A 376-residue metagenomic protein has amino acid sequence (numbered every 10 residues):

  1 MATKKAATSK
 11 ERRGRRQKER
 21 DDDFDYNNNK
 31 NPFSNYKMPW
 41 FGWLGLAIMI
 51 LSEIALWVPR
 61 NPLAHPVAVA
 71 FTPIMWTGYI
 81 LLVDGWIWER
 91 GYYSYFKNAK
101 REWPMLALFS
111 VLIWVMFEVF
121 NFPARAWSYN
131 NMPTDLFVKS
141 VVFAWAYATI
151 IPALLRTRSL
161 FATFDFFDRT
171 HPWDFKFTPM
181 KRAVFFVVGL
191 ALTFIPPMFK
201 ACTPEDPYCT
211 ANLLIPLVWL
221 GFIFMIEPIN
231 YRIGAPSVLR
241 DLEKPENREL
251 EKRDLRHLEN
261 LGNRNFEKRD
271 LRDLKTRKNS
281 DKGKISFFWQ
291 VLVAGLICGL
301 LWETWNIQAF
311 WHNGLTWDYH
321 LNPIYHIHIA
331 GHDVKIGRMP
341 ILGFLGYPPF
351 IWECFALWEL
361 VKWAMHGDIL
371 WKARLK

Functional and structural regions predicted by a protein language model:
A2-D21: Short Lys/Arg-rich cationic patches that frequently serve as NLS/NoLS or arginine-rich RNA/DNA-binding motifs
D22-N247, D273-K376: Aromatic-rich, lipid-facing transmembrane alpha helices and their immediate juxtamembrane interface loops in integral
P245-L274: Long, intrinsically disordered low-complexity tandem-repeat segments
